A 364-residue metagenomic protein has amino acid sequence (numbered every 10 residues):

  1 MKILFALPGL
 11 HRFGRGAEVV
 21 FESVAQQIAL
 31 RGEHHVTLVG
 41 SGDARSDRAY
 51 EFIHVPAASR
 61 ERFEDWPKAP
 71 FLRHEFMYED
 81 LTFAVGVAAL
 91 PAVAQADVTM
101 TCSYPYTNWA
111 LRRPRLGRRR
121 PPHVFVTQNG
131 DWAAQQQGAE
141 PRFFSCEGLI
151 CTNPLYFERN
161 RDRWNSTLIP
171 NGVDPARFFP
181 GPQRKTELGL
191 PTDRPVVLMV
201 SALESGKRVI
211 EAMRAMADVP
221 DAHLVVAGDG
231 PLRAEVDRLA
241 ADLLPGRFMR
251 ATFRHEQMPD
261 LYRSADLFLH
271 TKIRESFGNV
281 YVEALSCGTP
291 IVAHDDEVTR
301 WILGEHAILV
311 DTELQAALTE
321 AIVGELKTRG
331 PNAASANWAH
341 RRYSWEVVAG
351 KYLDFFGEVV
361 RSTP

Functional and structural regions predicted by a protein language model:
L4-A6, I150, P182, P191-K207 (+2 more regions): Conserved donor-binding/catalytic core segment of Leloir-type glycosyltransferases
L155, G172: Carbohydrate-associated surface elements
F179-P191, N332-A334: A short helix/loop element that forms part of the nucleotide-sugar donor recognition site in Leloir-type
D237-R254: Nucleotide-activated donor-binding/catalytic signature segment of Leloir-type glycosyltransferases, i.e., the conserved
T252-F253, D260-A265: Short alpha-helical donor nucleotide-sugar binding micro-motif in glycosyltransferases
I273, L285: Aromatic "clamp/platform" in nucleotide-sugar-dependent glycosyltransferases that forms part of the donor/acceptor
P290-A293: Short hydrophobic beta-strand element within catalytic cores of glycosyltransferases and related nucleotide-activated
E305-A316, V323-R329: Conserved acidic donor-binding segment of nucleotide-sugar-dependent glycosyltransferases
